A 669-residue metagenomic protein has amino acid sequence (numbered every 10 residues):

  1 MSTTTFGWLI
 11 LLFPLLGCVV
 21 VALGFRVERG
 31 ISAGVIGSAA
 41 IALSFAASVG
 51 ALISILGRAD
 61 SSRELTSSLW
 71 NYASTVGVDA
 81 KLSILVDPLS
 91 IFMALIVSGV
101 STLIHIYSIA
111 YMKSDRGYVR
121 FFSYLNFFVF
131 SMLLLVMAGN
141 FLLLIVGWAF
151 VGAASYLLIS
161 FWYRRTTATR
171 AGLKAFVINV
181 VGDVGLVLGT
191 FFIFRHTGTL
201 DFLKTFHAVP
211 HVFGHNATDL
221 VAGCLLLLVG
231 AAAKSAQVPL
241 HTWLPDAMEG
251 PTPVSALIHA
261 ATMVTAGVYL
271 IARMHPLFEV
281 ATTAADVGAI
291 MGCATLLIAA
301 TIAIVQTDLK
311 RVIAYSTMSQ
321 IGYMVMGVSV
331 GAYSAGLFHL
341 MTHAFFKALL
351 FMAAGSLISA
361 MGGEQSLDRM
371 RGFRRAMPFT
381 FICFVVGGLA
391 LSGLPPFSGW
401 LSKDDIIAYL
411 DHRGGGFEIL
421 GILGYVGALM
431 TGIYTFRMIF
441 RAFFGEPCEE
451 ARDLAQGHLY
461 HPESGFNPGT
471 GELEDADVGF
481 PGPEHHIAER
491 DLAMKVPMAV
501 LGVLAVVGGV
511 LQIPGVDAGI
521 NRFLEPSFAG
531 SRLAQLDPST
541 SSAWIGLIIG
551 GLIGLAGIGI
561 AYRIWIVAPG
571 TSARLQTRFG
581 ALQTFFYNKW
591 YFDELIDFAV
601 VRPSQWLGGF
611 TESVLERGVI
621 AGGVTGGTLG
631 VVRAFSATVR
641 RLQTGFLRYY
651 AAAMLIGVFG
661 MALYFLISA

Functional and structural regions predicted by a protein language model:
M1-L12, E28-A39, V78-I96, L134-G147 (+7 more regions): Membrane-entry segments of alpha-helical transmembrane domains in multi-pass membrane proteins
M1-W8, G24-S123, R195-A217, V221 (+5 more regions): Transmembrane helix-loop-helix hairpins at membrane boundaries of multipass inner-membrane proteins
L11-R26, T102, A232: N-terminal signal-anchor/start-transfer transmembrane helix
G30-S44, G172-D183, R375-F384, A488-L504 (+1 more regions): Alpha-helical transmembrane segments and their helix-start/interface "positive-inside/aromatic belt" motifs in integral
A39-L56, G182-F192, F384-S392, P497-A518 (+1 more regions): Hydrophobic alpha-helical membrane-insertion segments
S61-V78, D201-V212, S402-R413, P514-T540: Membrane-interfacial helical/loop segments at transmembrane boundaries in membrane proteins
V76-G77, L82-L85, A488, L492-K495 (+3 more regions): Aromatic-capped, Gly/Pro-kinked transmembrane alpha-helices
T102-G147, A153-H486, V510: Hydrophobic transmembrane alpha-helices and their helix-loop junctions in integral membrane proteins
